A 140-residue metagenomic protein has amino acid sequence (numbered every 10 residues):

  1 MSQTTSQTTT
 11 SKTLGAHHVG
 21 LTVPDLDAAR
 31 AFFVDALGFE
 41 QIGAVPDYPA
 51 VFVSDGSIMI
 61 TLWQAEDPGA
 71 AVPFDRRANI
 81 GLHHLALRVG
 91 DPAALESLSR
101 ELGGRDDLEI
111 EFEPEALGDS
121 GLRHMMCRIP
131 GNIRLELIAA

Functional and structural regions predicted by a protein language model:
M1-D27, L82-L87: N-terminal beta-strand motif that seeds the catalytic metal site of vicinal oxygen chelate
S2-K12, F52, S99-A140: Vicinal oxygen chelate
Q3, D67-P73, F112: A short, acidic/glycine-rich surface segment
G15, D47, G81, G121: Exposed loop/turn and edge beta-strand positions of beta-sandwich/beta-sheet ligand-binding modules
T22-E66: Core segments of cupin and vicinal oxygen chelate
A28, P92-S97: Short, conserved charged micro-motifs
S57-T61, A70, N132-R134: Short, charged/polar, Gly/Pro-enriched secondary-structure boundary elements
